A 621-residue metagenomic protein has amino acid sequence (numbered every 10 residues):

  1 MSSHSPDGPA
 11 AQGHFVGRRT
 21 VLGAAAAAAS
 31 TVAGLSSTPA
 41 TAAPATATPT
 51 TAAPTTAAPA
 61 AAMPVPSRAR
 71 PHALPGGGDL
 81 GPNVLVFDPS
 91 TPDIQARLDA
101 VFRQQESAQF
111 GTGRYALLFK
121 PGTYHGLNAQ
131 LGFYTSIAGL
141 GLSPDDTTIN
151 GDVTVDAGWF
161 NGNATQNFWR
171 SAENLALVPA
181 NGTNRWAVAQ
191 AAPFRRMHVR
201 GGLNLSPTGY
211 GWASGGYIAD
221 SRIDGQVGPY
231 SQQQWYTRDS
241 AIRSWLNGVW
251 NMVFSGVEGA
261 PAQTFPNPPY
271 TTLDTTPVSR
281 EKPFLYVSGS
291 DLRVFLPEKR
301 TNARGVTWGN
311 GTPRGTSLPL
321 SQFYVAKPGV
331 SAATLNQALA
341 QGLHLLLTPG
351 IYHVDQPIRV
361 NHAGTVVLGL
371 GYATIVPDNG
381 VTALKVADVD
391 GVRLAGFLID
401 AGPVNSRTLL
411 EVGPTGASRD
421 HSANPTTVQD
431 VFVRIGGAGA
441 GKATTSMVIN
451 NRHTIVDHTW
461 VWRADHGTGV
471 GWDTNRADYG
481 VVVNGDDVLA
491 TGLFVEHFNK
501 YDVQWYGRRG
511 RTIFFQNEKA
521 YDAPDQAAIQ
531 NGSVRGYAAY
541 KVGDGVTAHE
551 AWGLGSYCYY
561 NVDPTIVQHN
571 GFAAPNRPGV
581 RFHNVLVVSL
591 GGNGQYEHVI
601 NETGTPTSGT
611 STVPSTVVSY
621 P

Functional and structural regions predicted by a protein language model:
M1-V16, A25-L35: N-terminal secretory signal peptides
R19, G23-A24, A28, L35-P621: Extracellular/periplasmic carbohydrate-active domains that bind, remodel, or depolymerize complex polysaccharides
